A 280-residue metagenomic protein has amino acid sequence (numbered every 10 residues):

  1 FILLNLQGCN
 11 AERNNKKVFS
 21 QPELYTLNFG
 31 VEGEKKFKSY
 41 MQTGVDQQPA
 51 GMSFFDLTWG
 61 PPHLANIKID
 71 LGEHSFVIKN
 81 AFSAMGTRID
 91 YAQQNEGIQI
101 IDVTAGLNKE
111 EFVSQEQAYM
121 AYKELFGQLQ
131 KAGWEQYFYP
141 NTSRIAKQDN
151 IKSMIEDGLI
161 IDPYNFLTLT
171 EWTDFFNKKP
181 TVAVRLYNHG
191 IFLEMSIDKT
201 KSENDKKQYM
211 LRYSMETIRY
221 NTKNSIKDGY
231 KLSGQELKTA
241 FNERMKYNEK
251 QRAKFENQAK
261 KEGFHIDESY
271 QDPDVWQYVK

Functional and structural regions predicted by a protein language model:
L6-G8: C-terminal motif of bacterial Sec signal peptides marking the signal peptidase cleavage site
N10-R13: Bacterial signal peptide processing site
V18-T104: Compositionally biased P/S/T/G-rich terminal and signal peptide-adjacent segments that lie outside catalytic cores
Q21, G33, F37, A118-Q128 (+1 more regions): Stable alpha-helical elements in mature extracytoplasmic
P49-F54, W59, I69, D174-T200: Amphipathic, interaction-prone secondary-structure segments
F76-E96, A183-V184, H189-N204: Broad, structure-driven detector of short, well-ordered beta-strand segments within folded domains
G86-Y164, K179, K206-N242: Long, charged/polar, surface-exposed segments that mediate recognition or autoinhibition
M215-K280: A cross-kingdom marker for long, charged
